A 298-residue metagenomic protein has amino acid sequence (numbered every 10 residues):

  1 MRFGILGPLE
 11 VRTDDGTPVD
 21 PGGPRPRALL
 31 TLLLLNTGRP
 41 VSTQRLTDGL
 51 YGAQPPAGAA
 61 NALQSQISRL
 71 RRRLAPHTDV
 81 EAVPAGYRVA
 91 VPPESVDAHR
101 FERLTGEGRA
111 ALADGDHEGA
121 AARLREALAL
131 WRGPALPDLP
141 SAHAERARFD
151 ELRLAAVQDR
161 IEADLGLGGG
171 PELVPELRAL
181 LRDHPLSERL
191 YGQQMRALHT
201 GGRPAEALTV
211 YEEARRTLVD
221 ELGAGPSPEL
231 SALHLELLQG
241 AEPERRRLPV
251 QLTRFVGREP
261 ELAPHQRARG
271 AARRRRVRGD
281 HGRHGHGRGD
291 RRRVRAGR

Functional and structural regions predicted by a protein language model:
M1-F3: Extreme N-terminal starter segment of soluble prokaryotic enzymes
I5-R27: A structural micro-motif at secondary-structure boundaries
P18-R25, L32-G38, Y51-A60, S65 (+2 more regions): Intrinsically disordered, charged and Pro/Gly-enriched terminal/linker segments that flank large helical-solenoid
P40-D48: Short acidic, hydrophobic short linear motifs in intrinsically disordered regions
R69, R73, E213, E236 (+1 more regions): Alpha-helical DNA-recognition elements
L74, T78: Glycine-centered, phosphate/nucleic-acid-interacting loop/turn motifs that mediate DNA/RNA or nucleotide
R245-R298: Walker A/P-loop phosphate-binding element recognition
